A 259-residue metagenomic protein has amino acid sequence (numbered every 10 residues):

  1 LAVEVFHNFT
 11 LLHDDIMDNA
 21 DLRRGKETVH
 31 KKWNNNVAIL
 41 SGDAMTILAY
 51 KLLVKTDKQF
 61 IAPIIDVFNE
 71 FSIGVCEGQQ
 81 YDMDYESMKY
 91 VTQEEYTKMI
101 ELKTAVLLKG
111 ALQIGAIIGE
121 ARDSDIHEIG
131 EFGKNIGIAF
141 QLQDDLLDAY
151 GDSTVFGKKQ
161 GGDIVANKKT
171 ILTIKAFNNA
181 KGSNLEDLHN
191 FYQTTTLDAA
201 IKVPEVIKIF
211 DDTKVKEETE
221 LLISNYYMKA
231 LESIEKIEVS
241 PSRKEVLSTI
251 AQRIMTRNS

Functional and structural regions predicted by a protein language model:
L1-S259: All-alpha prenyltransferase/terpene-synthase fold signal
